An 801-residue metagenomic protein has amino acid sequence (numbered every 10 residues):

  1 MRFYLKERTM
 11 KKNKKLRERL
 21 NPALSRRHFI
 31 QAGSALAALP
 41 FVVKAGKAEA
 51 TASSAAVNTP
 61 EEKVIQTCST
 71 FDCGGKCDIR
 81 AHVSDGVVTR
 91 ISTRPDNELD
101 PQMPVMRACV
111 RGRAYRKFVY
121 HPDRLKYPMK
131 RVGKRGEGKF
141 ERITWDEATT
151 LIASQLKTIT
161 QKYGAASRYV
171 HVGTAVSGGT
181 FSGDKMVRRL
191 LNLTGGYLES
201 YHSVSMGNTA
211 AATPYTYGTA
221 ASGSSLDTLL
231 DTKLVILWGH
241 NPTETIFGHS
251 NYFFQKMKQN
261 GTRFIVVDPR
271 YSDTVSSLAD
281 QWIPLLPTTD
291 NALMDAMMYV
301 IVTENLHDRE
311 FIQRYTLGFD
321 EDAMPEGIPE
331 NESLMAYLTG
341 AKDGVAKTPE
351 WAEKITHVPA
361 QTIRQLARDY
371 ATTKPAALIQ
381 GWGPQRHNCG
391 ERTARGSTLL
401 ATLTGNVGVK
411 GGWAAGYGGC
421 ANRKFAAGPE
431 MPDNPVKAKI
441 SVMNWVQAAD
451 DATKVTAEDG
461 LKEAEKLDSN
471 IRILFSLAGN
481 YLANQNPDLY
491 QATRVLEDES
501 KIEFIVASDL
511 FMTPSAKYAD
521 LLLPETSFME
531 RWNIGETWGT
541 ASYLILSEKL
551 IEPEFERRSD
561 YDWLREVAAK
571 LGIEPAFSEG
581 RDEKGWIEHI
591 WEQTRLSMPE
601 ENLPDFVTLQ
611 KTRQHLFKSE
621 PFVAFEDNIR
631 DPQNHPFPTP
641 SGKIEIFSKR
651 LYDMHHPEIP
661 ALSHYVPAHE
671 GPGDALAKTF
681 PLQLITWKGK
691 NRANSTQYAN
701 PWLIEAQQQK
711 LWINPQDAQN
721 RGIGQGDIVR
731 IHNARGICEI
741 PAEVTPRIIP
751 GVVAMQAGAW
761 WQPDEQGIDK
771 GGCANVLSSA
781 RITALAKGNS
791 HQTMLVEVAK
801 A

Functional and structural regions predicted by a protein language model:
R2-L306, E332, L477, D764-A801: N-terminal export/assembly segments and adjacent metallocofactor-ligating motifs of anaerobic energy-metabolism
K11-K14, G183-V267, N291-A292, K354 (+3 more regions): Extended redox/cofactor-interaction regions of prokaryotic respiratory oxidoreductases
T149-R168, S225-L234, G344, R364-A377 (+1 more regions): Glycine-rich phosphate/diphosphate-binding loops that line cofactor/substrate pockets in enzymes
L226, M529-P553, W563-K570: Glycine/threonine-rich phosphate-binding loop and adjacent beta-strand/alpha-helix elements that clamp
S272-T373: Long, well-ordered, tryptophan-enriched scaffold segments
Y315-T316, A414-R423, G580-T594: A glycine-rich phosphate-binding loop feature that marks nucleotide/adenosyl-phosphate handling sites
I328-D451: Active-site phosphate/pyrophosphate-binding segments
D560-L609, T696-Q697, P701-L711, Q716-A801: Long, contiguous, secondary-structure-rich segments that constitute the structural scaffold of globular domains
